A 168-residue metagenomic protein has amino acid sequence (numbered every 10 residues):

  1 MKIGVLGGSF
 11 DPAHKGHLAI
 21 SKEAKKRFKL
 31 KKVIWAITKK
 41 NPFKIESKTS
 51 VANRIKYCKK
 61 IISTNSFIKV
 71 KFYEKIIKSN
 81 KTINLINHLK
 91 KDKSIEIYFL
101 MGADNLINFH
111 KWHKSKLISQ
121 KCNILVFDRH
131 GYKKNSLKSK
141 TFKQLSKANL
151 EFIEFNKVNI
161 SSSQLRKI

Functional and structural regions predicted by a protein language model:
M1-I168: Nucleotidyltransferase catalytic core that binds NTPs
